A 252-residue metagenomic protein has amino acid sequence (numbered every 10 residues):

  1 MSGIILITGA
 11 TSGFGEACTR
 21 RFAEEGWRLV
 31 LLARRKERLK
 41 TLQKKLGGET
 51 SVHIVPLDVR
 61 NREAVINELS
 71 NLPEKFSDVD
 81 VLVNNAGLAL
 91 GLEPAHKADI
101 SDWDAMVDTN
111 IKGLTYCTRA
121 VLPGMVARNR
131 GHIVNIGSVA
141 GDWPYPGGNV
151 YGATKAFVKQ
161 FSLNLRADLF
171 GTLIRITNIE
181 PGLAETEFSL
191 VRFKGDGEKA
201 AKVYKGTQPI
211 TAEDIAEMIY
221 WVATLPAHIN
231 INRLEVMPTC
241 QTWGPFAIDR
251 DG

Functional and structural regions predicted by a protein language model:
T11-S12: Conserved glycine-rich cofactor-binding loop
W27-L42: Conserved glycine-rich Rossmann-like NAD(P)H-binding loop of the short-chain dehydrogenase/reductase
E37, P56-N67, I100: The beta1-alpha1 cofactor-binding region of Rossmann-like NAD(H)/NADP(H)-dependent oxidoreductases
E93-A95, D99-A105: Substrate-binding pocket helix/loop in short-chain dehydrogenase/reductase
T118, T154: Active-site helix of classical SDR
S138: Residue(s) in the substrate-gating loop at a strand-loop-helix junction that position the organic substrate next
N178-G182, E198-P245: C-terminal helical subdomain
